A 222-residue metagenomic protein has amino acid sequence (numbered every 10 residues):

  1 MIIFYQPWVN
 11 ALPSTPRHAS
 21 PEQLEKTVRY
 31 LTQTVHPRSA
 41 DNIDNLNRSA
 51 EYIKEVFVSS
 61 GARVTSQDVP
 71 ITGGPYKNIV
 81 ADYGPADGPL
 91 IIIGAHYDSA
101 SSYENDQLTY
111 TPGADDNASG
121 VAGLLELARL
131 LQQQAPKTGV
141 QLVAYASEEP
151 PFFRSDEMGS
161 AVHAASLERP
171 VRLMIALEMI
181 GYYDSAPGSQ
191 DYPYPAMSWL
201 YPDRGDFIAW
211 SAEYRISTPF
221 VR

Functional and structural regions predicted by a protein language model:
M1-F4: Hydrophobic membrane-insertion alpha-helices, especially the h-region of bacterial N-terminal signal peptides
A11-L12, T27-S39, A144, Y201-F207: Acidic/histidine-rich, surface-exposed loop or edge segments in extracytoplasmic proteins
R17-L24, S39-A50, G74, L90 (+4 more regions): Solvent-exposed, acidic/flexible segments
Q23-K26, Y30, D44, R48-S59 (+5 more regions): Extracytoplasmic/secreted proteins, especially bacterial periplasmic and envelope-associated proteins
R29-G88: A non-catalytic alpha/beta surface segment that caps or lines the substrate-entry region of metallo-dependent hydrolase
Y30, N78-D82, L90-H96, G139-Y145 (+1 more regions): Soluble periplasmic/extracytoplasmic beta-strand elements of cell-envelope proteins
P70-T72, P85-D87, Y97-S101, S147-P151 (+1 more regions): Solvent-exposed loop/turn segments at secondary-structure junctions within structured extracellular/periplasmic domains
T109-R215: Acidic/histidine-rich catalytic neighborhood of metal-dependent amide-processing enzymes
